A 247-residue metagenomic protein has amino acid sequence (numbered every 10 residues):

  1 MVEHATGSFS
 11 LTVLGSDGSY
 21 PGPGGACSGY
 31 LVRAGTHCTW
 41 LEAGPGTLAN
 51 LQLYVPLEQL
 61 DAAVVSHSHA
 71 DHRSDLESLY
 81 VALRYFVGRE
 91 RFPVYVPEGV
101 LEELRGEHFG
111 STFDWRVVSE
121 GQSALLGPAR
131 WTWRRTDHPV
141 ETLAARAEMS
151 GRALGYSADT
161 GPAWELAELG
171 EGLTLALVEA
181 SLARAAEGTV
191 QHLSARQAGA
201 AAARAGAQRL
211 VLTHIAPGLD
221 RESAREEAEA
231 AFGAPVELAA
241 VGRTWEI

Functional and structural regions predicted by a protein language model:
M1-T12, V32-E42, M149-R152, Y156: Metallo-beta-lactamase
S19-S68, S74-R84, E165-L169, A198: Pre-active-site segment of Zn-dependent metallo-hydrolases
Y20, A70-R73, E103, Q122 (+4 more regions): Active-site environment of divalent metal-dependent phosphoester hydrolases
S28-V32, L143-A147, W245: Short beta-strand scaffold segments in enzyme catalytic cores
W40-G44, D61-D71, L154-A158, A176-E179 (+2 more regions): Active-site neighborhood of phospho(di)ester-bond hydrolases with catalytic His/Asp-centered motifs
E90-G99, R209-L212: Short internal beta-strands
R116-G172: Catalytic core of the metallo-beta-lactamase
A163-E246: Cap/insert and terminal regions of metallo-dependent hydrolase folds
